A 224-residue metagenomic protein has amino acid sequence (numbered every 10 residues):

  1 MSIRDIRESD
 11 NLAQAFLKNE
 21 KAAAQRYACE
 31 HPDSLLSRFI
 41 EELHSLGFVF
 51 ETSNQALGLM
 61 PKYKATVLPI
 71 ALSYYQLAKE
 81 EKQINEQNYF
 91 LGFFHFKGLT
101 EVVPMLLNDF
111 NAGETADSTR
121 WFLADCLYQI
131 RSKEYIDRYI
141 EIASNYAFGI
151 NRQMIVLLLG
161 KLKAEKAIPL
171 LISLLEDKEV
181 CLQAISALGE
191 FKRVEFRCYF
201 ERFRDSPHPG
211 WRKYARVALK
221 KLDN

Functional and structural regions predicted by a protein language model:
M1-I70, K220: N-terminal alpha-helical scaffold/docking segments in eukaryotic complex subunits
I3, C29-E42, Y63-A78, F96-N111 (+4 more regions): Amphipathic alpha-helical scaffolding segments comprising HEAT/armadillo-like alpha-solenoid repeats
D5-E20, L43-N54, K79-Y89, E114-F122 (+3 more regions): Generic helix N-cap/helix-start motif at coil->alpha-helix transitions
S53-L57, L72, Q87-L91, L107 (+8 more regions): Hydrophobic core positions within HEAT/HEAT-like alpha-solenoid repeats
G92-H95, Y128, G160, G189 (+1 more regions): Structural signature of alpha-helical solenoid repeat scaffolds
F122-C126, S132, Y139-L157: Histidine/lysine/aspartate-rich catalytic loop segments that bind and position anionic ligands
N151-G160, K166-A167, I172, E176-V180 (+1 more regions): Solenoidal tandem-repeat scaffolds enriched in leucines and small polar residues
Q183-N224: Alpha-helical oligomerization segments
